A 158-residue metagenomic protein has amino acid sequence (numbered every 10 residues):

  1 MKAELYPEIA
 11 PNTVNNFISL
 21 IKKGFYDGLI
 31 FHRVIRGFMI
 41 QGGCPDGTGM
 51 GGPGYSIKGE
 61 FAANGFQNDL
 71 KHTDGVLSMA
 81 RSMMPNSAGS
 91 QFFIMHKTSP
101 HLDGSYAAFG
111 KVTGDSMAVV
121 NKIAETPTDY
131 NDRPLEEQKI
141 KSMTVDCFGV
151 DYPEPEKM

Functional and structural regions predicted by a protein language model:
M1-M158: Cyclophilin-like peptidyl-prolyl cis-trans isomerases
